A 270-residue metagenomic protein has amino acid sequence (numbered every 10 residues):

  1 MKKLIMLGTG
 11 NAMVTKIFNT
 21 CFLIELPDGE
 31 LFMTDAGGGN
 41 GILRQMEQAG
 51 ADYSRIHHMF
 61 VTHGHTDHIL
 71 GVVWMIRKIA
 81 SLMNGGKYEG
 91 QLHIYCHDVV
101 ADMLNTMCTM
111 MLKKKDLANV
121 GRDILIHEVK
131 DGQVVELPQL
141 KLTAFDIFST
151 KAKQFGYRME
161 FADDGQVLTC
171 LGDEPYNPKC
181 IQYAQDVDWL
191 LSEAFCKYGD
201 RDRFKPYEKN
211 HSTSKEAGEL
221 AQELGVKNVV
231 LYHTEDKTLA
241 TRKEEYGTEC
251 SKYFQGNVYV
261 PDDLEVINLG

Functional and structural regions predicted by a protein language model:
M1-C170, P175, C180-Q182, E244-G270: Binuclear metal-dependent hydrolase catalytic cores
P175-L264: Cap/insert and terminal regions of metallo-dependent hydrolase folds
